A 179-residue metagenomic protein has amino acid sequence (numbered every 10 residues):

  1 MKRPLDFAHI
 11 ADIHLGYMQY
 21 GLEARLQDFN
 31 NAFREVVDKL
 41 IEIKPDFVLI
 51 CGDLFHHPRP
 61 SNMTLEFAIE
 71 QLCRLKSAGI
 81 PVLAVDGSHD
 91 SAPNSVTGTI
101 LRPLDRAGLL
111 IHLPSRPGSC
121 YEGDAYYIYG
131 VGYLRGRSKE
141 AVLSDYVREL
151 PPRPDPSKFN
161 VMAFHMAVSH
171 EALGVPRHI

Functional and structural regions predicted by a protein language model:
M1-Q71: N-terminal active-site segment of His-dependent metallophosphoesterases
F47, P60-C73, S77-I179: His/Asp/Glu-rich metal-coordinating catalytic cores of metallo-dependent phosphodiesterases/hydrolases acting on
